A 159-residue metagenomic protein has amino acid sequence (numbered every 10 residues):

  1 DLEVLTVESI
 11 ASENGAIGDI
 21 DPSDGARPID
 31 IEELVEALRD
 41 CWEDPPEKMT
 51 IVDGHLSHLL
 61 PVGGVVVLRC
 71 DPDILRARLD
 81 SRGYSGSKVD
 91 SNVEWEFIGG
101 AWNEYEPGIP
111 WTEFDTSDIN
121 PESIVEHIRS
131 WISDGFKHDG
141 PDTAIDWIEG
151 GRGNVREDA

Functional and structural regions predicted by a protein language model:
L2-L60, G151-R152: ATP-dependent small-molecule kinase phosphotransfer cores that center on conserved nucleotide phosphate-binding segments
A11, V35, R76, D90 (+1 more regions): Generic structural signal for individual residues within well-ordered alpha-helical segments across diverse proteins
E47, E106-A159: NTP-dependent small-molecule kinase module
T50, V65-V67, W111-E113: Short, well-ordered beta-strand core segments
H55-H58, D71-D73, I119: Short glycine-rich anion-binding loops that position phosphate/pyrophosphate groups of nucleotides and phosphorylated
S57-G63, Y105-G108: Short loop/helix-cap segments at secondary-structure boundaries that form the rim of catalytic
P61-D71: Inter-motif core of Ras-like GTPase G domains
C70-T112: A glycine- and Lys/Arg-enriched "phosphate-lid" helix/loop adjacent to the NTP-binding pocket of small-molecule kinases
